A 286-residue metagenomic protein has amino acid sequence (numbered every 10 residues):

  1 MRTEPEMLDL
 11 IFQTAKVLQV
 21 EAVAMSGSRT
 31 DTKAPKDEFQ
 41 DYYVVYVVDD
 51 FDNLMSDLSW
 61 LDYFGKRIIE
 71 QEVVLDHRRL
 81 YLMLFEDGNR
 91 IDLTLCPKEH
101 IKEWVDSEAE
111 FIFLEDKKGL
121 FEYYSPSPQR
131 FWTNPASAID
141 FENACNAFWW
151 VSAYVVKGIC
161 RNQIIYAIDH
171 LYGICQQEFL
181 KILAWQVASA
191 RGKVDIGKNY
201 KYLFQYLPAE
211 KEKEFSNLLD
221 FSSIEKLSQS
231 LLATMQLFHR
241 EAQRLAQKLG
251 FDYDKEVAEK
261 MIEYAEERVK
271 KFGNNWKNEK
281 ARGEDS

Functional and structural regions predicted by a protein language model:
M1-E21, S26-F39, V44-K102: Metal-dependent nucleotidyltransferase catalytic core
T3-M7, D140, A147, S230: Soluble or luminal CAZymes and related metallo-dependent hydrolases
K36-E38, V105-S107, I196: Short aromatic-enriched loop/helix-cap "lid" or pocket-rim segments at secondary-structure transitions that line
Y63-Y172, E266, K270-K271, N275-S286: Conserved NTP/Mg2+-binding pocket subregion across the NTase superfamily
D76, L84-I91, C96, Y172-Q177 (+1 more regions): C-terminal-biased regions
A147-V151, E178, L237: Amphipathic, well-ordered alpha-helical segments in soluble domains
A167, F179-A184: Non-catalytic alpha-helical scaffolds and adjoining flexible linkers that form interface surfaces for assembly
